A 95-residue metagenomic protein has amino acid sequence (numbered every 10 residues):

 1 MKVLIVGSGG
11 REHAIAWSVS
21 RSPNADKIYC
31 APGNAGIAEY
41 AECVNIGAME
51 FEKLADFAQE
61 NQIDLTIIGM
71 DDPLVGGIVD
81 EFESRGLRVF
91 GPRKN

Functional and structural regions predicted by a protein language model:
M1-N95: ATP-binding N-terminal substructure of ATP-dependent carboxylate-amine bond-forming enzymes
